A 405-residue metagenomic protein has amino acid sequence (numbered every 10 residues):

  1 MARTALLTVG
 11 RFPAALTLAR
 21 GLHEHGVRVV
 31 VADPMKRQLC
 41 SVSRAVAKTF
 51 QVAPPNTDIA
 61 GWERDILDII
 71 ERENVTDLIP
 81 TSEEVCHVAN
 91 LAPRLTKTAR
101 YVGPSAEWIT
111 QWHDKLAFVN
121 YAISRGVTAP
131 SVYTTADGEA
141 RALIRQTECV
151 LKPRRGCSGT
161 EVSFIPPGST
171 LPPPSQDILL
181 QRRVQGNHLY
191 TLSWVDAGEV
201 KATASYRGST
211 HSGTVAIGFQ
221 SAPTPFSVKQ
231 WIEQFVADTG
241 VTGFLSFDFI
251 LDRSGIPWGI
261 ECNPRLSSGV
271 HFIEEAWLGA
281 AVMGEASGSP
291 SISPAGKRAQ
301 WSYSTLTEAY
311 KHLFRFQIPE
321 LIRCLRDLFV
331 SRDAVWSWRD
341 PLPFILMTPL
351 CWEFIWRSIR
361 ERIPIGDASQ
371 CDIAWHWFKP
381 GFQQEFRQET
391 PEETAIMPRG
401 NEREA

Functional and structural regions predicted by a protein language model:
M1-G103, P398: ATP-binding N-terminal substructure of ATP-dependent carboxylate-amine bond-forming enzymes
V27-V30, A129-P130, C149, I178: Hydrophobic anchor at the start of a short beta-strand that flanks the dinucleotide cofactor-binding loop
A47, L95-P166: A conserved helix-loop-beta module that forms one wall/lid of the active-site cleft in ATP-utilizing catalytic domains
G159, T210-T214, F219, N263-W277: Glycine-rich phosphate/pyrophosphate-binding beta-alpha loops
V162-W231, I250-G259: Phosphate-binding site of ATP-dependent enzymes
A237-F272: Conserved metal-phosphate-binding beta-hairpin within the catalytic cores of diverse ATP-dependent phosphoryl-transfer
A281-A405: Peripheral (often C-terminal) accessory segments that flank ATP-dependent C-N-forming ligase machineries
